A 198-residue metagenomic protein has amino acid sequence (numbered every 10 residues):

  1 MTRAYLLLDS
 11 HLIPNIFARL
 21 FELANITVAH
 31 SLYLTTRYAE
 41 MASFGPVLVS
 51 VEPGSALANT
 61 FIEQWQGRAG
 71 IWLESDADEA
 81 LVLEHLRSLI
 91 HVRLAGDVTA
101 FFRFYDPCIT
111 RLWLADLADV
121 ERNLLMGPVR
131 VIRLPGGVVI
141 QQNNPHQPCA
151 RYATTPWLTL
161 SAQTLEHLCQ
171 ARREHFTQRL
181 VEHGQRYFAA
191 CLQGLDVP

Functional and structural regions predicted by a protein language model:
M1-V49, P53-A56, A77-A80, L94-F101 (+1 more regions): A contiguous, surface-oriented mixed alpha/beta subdomain in the mid-to-C-terminal portion of proteins that forms
N59-T60: Short N-terminal amphipathic alpha-helices
Q64-Q66: A surface-exposed, charged beta-strand/loop segment in the N-terminal or early-internal portion of soluble proteins
V82-R87: Short, motif-level signal for alpha-helix interfacial/capping segments enriched in acidic residues and aromatics/proline
